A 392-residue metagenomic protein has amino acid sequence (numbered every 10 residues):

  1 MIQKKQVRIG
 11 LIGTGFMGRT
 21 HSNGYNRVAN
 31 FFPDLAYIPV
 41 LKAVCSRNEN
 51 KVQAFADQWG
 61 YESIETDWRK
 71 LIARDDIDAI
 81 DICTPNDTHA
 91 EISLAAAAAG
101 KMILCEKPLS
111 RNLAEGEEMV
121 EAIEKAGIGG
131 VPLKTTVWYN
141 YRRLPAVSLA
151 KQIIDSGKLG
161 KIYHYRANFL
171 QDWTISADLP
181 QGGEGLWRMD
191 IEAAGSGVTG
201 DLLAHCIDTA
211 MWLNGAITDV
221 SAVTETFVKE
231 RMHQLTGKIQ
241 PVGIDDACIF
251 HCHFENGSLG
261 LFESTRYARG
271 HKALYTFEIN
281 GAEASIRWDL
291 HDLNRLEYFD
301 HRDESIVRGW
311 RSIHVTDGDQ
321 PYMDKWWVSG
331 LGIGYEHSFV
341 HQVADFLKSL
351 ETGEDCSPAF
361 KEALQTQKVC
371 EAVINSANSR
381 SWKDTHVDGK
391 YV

Functional and structural regions predicted by a protein language model:
M1-W59: N-terminal Rossmann-like dinucleotide-binding module
K4, G160-H164, G185, N375-V392: C-terminal capping/lid region of NAD(P)-dependent oxidoreductase domains
P39-L41, I77, I162, I217: Core-facing hydrophobic residues within beta-strands of well-ordered domains
E62-D67: Conserved SAM-binding strand-loop segment of SAM-dependent methyltransferases
A79, P85-N86, A90-R142, G157: Beta-strand-loop-alpha-helix segment that lines the small-molecule cofactor/substrate pocket of alpha/beta enzymes
G130-L133, Y141-V242, L296, R380: Predominantly a Rossmann-like dinucleotide-binding segment in NAD(P)-dependent oxidoreductases
A204, E263-K272, G334: Glycine-rich phosphate/pyrophosphate-binding beta-alpha loops
W212, D219, M232-I249, H253-F254 (+4 more regions): C-terminal glycine/acidic-rich active-site capping loop/insertion
